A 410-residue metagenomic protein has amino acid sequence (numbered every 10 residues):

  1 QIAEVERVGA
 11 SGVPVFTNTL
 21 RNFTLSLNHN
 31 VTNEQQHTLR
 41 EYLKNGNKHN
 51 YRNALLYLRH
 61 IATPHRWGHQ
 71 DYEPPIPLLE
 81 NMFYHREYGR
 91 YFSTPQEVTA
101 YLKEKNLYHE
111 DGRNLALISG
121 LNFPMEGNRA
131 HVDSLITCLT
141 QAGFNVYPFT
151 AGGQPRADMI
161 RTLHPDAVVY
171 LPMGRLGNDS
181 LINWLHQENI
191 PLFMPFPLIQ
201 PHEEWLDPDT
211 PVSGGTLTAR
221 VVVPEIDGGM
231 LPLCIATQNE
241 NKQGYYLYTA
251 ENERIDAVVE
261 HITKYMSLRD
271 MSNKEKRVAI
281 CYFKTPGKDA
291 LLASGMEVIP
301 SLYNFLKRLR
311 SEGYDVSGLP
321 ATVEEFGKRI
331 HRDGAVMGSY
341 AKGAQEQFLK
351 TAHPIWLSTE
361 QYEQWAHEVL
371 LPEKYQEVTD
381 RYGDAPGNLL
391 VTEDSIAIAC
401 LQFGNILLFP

Functional and structural regions predicted by a protein language model:
Q1-P410: An N-terminal assembly and electron-transfer interface module characteristic of large anaerobic redox and radical
